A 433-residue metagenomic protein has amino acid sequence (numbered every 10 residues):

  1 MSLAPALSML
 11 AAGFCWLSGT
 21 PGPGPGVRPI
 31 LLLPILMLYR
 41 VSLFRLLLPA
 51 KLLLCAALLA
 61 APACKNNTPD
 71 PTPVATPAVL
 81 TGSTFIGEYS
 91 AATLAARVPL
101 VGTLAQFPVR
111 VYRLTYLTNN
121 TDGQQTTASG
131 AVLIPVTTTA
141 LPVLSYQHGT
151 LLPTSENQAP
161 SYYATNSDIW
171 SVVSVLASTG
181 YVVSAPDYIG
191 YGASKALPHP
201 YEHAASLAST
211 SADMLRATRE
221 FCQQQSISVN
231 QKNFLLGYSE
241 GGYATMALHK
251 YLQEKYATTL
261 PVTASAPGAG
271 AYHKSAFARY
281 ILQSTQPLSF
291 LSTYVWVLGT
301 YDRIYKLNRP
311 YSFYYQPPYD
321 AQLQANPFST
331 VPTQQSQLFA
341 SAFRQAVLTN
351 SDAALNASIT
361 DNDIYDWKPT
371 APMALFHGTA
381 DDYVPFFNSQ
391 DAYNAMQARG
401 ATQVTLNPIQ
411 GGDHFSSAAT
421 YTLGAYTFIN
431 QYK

Functional and structural regions predicted by a protein language model:
M1, G19-P23, R28-L38, A56-S83: Bacterial Sec-dependent N-terminal signal peptides
N66-T139: Catalytic-loop region of hydrolases
T137-V175: Short, surface-exposed "cap/lid" segments of acyl-processing enzymes
Y201-Q223: Alpha/beta-hydrolase active-site loop
A217-S284: Primarily recognizes the serine-hydrolase "nucleophile elbow" in alpha/beta-hydrolase and SGNH/GDSL folds
G268-D366: Accessory cap/linker subdomain of secreted extracellular hydrolases
L375-H377, D381: Short beta-strand/loop motif that positions the catalytic acidic residue of the alpha/beta-hydrolase fold
Y383, Q390-D391, R399-K433: C-terminal catalytic histidine-bearing segment of alpha/beta-hydrolase fold enzymes
